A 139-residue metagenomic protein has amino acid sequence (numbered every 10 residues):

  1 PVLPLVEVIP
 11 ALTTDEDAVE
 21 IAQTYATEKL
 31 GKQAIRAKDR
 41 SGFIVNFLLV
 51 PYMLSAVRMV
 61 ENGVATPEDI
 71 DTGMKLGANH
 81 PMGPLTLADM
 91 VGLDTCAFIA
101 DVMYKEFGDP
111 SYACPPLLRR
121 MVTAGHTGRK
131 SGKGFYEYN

Functional and structural regions predicted by a protein language model:
P1, L48-Y52, H80: Alpha-helix N-cap/N′ positions at the starts of helices
L3, P10-D39, F43, V57-N62 (+1 more regions): NAD(P)-dependent Rossmann-like dehydrogenase/reductase catalytic/cofactor-binding core
V6-V8, V50-P51: Short, glycine/charged-enriched secondary-structure capping and boundary segments
